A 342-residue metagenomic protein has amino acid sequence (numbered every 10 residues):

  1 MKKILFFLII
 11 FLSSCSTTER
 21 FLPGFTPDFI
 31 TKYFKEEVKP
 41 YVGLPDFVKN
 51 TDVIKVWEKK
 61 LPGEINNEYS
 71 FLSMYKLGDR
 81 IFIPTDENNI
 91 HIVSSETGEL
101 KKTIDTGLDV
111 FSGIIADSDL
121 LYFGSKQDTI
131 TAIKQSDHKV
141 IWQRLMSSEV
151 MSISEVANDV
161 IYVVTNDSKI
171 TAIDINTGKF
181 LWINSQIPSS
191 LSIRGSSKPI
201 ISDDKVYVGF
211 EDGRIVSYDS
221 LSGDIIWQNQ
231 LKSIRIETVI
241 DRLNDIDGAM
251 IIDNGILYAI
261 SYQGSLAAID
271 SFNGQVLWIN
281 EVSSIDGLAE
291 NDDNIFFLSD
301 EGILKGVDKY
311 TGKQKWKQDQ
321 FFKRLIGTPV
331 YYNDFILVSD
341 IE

Functional and structural regions predicted by a protein language model:
I4-L12: Sec-dependent N-terminal signal peptides
E19-D28, N50-Y75, L100-D117, V140-A157 (+4 more regions): Extracytoplasmic beta-rich repeat domains
I30-K59, I225: Blade/loop signatures of beta-propeller domains
T85-D86, S125-K126, T165-N166, F210-E211 (+3 more regions): Structural signature of WD-repeat beta-propellers
S94-T97, K134-H138, D174-G178, S220-G223 (+2 more regions): Short loop/turn segments that connect beta-strands within beta-propeller blades
